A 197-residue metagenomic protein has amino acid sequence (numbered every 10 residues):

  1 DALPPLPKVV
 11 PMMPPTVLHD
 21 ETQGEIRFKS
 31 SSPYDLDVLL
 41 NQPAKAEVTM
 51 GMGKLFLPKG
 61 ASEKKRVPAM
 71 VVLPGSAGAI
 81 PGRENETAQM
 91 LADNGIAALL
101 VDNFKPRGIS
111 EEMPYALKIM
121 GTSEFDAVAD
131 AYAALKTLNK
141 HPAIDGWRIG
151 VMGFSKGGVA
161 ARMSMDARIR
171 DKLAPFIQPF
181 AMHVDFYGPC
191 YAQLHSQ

Functional and structural regions predicted by a protein language model:
D1-L3, M182: Bacterial Sec-dependent signal peptides at the C-terminal "C-region" and cleavage site
L3-K65: N-terminal cap/lid segment of alpha/beta-hydrolase-fold proteins
V17-P33, E47-M50, A98-V101, I149-D166 (+1 more regions): Conserved long hydrophobic alpha-helices within structured protein cores
H19-D20, E47, E63-K65, L91-D93 (+3 more regions): Extracellular/periplasmic catalytic domains that process cell-envelope and extracellular macromolecules
S32-Y34, A77, K105-R107, G158 (+1 more regions): Feature marks short, surface-exposed loop/turn motifs that line or immediately flank catalytic pockets and channel
D37, R107-E112, L194-H195: Short acidic/His/Gly/Ser-rich catalytic and metal-binding motifs that mark active-site loops of diverse hydrolases
N41, S123-Q197: Primarily recognizes the serine-hydrolase "nucleophile elbow" in alpha/beta-hydrolase and SGNH/GDSL folds
Q42-A44, T49-G51, R66-K140: Serine-hydrolase catalytic machinery in alpha/beta-hydrolase-like enzymes
